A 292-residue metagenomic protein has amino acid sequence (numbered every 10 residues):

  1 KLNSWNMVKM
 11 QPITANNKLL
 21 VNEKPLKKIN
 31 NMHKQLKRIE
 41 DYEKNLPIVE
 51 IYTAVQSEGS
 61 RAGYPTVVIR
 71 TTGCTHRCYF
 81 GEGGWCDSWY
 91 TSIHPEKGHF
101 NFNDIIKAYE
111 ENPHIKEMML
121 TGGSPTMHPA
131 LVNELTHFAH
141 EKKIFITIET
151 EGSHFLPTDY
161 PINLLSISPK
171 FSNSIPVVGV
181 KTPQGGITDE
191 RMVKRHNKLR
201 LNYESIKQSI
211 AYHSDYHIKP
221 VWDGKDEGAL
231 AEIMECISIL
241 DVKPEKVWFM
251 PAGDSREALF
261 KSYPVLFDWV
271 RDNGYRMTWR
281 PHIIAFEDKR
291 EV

Functional and structural regions predicted by a protein language model:
L2, L19-L20, L26: Leucine-biased recognition of intrinsically disordered, low-complexity hydrophobic segments
V8, A15, V21-E23: Acidic, Ala/Val/Gly-enriched low-complexity intrinsically disordered segments
H33-K34, I39-V55, P65-T66, T72 (+2 more regions): Conserved Radical SAM active-site core
S60-R61: S-adenosyl-L-methionine
I106, E110, E117, T126-V292: Conserved AdoMet/S-adenosylmethionine-binding subsite of the radical SAM
